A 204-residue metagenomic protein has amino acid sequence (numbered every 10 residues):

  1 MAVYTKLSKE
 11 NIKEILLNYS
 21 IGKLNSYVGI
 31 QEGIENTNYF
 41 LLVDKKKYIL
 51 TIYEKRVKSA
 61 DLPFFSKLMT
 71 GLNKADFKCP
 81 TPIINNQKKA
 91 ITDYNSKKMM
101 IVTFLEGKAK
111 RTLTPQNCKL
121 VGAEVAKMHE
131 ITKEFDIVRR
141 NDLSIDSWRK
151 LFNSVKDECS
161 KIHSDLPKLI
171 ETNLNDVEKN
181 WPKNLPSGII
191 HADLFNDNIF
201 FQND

Functional and structural regions predicted by a protein language model:
M1-S26, Q116: Regulatory N- and C-terminal appendages and interdomain linkers associated with kinase/kinase-like NTP transferase
L7-N18, D136-V138, R149-A192, Q202-N203: An alpha-helical support segment within catalytic cores of ATP-dependent transferases
L17-L24, A75-K78, N184: Short secondary-structure junctions
Y19-L42: ATP-binding glycine-rich phosphate-binding loop
I34-L42, I49-L50, P82, N175-D204: Active-site acidic catalytic loop and adjacent metal/ATP-binding pocket of ATP-dependent phosphoryl transfer enzymes
V43-I137: ATP-binding pocket architecture of kinase catalytic cores
M100-E106, S147-V155: Acidic/polar active-site rim loop that often engages polyanionic ligands
L143-S144: Terminal low-complexity/disordered tails
